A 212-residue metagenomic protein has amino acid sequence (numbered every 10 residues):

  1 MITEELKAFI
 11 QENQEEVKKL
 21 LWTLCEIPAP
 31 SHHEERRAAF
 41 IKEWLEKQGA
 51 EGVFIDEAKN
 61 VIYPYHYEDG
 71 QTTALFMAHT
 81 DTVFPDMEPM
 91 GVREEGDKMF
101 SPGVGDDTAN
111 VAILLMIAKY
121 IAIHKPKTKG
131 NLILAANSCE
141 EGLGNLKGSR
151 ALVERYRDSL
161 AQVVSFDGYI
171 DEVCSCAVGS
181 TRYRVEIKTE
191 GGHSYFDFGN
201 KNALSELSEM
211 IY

Functional and structural regions predicted by a protein language model:
I2-F100: Acidic/His- and Gly-rich active-site-bordering loop/insert found across diverse amide/peptide-bond hydrolases
A8, V173, G191-F198: A short glycine-threonine-serine/GTX helix/turn-capping micro-motif
I27, E57-A58, A78-T80, V104 (+3 more regions): Fold-independent oxyanion-binding glycine-rich loops and adjacent beta-strand/coil segments at enzyme active sites
P28, L45, Y63, F76-H79 (+5 more regions): Buried hydrophobic positions in well-ordered alpha/beta secondary-structure cores of metabolic enzymes
T73-L75, A161-S165, R184: Short glycine-aspartate micro-motif
D81-E94, L160, S175-E186: Acidic-glycine-rich active-site phosphate/pyrophosphate-binding loop
K98, G103, D107-V178: Acidic/histidine-rich catalytic neighborhood of metal-dependent amide-processing enzymes
F196-Y212: Acidic-enriched catalytic cores of C-N bond-cleaving enzymes acting on peptides and small amides
